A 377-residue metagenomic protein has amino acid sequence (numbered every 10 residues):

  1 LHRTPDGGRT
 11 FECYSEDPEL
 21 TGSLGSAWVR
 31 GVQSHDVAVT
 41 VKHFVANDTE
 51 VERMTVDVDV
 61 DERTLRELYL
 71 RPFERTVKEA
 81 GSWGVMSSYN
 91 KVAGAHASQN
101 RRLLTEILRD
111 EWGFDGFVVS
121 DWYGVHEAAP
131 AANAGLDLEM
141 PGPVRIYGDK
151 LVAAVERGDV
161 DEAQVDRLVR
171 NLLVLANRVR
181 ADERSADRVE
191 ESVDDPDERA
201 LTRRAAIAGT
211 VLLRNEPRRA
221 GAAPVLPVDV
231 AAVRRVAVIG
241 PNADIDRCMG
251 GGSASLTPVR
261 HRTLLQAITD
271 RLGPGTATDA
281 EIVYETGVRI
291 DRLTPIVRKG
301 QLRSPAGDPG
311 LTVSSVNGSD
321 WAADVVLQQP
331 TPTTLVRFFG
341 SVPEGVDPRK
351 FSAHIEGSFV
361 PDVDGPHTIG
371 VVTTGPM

Functional and structural regions predicted by a protein language model:
L1-T368, T373-P376: Glycoside hydrolase catalytic-domain context in secreted enzymes
